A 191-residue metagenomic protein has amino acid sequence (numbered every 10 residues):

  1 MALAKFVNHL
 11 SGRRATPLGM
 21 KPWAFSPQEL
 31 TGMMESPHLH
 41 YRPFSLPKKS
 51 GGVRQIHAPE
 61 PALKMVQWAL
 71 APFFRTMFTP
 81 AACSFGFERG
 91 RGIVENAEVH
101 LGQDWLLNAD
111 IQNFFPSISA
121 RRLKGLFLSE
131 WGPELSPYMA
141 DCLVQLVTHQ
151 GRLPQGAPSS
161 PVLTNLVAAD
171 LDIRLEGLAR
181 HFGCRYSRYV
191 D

Functional and structural regions predicted by a protein language model:
M1-P43: Non-catalytic, polymerase-adjacent accessory regions of viral genome-replication enzymes
S11, F74, F78, W131-G132 (+1 more regions): A broad structural signal for alpha-helix termini and local helix breaks/kinks
A24-Q28, L63, Q67, P80 (+4 more regions): Alpha-helix initiation and N-capping motif
L30-K49, S136-L146: Reverse-transcriptase-like RNA-dependent polymerase core
L39-R42, R91-I93, L178-F182: Short amphipathic beta-strand starts and helix->beta connectors
F44-Q67, F85-R89, N108, Q145-N165: Short, conserved non-catalytic motifs in the polymerase core
L63-N108, Q112-P116: Active-site-proximal segment of RNA-dependent polymerases
V99-V190: Conserved polymerase palm-domain catalytic core
